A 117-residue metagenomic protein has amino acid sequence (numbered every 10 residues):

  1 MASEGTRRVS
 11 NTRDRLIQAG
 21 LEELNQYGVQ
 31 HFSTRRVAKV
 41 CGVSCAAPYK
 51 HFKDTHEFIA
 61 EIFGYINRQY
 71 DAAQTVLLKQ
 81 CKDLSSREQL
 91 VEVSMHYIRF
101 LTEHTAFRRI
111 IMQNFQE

Functional and structural regions predicted by a protein language model:
A2-T6: Short Lys/Arg-rich basic patches
V9, A46: Catalytic tyrosine of NAD(P)H-dependent dehydrogenase/reductases that use a Tyr as the general acid/base
N11, R15-E22, Q26-Y27, V40 (+5 more regions): Alpha-helical structural segments
E23, T34, C45: Helix-turn-helix DNA-binding elements, focusing on the entry/boundary residues of the two helices that contact DNA
F32-V40, P48: Append "Primarily bacterial transcriptional regulators
R99-E117: Short secondary-structure transition hinges
